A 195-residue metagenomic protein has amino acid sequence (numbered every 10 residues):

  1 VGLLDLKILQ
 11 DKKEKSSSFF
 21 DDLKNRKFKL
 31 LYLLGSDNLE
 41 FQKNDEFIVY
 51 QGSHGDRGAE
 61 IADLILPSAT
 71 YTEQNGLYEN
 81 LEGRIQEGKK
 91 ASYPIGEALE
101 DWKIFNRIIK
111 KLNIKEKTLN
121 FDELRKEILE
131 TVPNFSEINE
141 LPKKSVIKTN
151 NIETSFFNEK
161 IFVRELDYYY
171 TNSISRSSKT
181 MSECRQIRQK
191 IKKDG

Functional and structural regions predicted by a protein language model:
V1-I138, D194-G195: Non-catalytic alpha/beta scaffold blocks inside enzyme catalytic domains
R125-G195: Long, low-complexity segments enriched in small/aliphatic residues
